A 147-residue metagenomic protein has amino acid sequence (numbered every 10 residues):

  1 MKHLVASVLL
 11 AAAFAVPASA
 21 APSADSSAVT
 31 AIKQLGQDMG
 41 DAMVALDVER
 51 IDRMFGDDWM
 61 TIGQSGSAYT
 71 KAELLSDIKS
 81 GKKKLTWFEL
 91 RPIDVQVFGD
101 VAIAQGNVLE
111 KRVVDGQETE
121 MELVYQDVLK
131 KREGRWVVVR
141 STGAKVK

Functional and structural regions predicted by a protein language model:
M1-L4: Positively charged n-region of N-terminal signal peptides that target proteins for export
S7-P17: Bacterial N-terminal signal peptides
A21-R53, D58-K147: A beta-strand edge to alpha-helix "cap/lid" segment located at domain peripheries
